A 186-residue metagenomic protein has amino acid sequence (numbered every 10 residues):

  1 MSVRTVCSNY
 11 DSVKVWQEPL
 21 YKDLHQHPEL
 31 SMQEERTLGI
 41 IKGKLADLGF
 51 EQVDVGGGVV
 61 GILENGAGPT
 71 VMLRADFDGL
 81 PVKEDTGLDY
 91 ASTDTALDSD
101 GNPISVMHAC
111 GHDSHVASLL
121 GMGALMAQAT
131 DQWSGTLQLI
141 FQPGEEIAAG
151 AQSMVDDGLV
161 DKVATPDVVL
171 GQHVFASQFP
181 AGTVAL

Functional and structural regions predicted by a protein language model:
S2-H108, D113, A117-S134: Acidic/His- and Gly-rich active-site-bordering loop/insert found across diverse amide/peptide-bond hydrolases
V59, L80, A91-M107, D113-S114 (+1 more regions): Histidine/acidic-residue-rich, glycine-tolerant segments that coordinate divalent metal ions
